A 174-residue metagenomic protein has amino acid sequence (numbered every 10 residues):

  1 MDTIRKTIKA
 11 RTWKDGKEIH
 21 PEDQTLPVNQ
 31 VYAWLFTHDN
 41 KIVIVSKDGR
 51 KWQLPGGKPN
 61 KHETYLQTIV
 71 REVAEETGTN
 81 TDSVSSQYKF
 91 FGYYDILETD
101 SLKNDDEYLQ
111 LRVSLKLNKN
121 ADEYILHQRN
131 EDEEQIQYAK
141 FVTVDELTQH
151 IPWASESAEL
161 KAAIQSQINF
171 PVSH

Functional and structural regions predicted by a protein language model:
M1-Y32: Acidic, metal-coordinating catalytic segment for phosphate/diphosphate chemistry, firing primarily on the Nudix
K17-E18, E22, Y94-E98, D106-E107 (+3 more regions): Class I (Rossmann-like) S-adenosyl-L-methionine-dependent methyltransferase catalytic domain, capturing the SAM-binding
N29-V31, L111, Q137: Change "...and in nucleic-acid phosphodiester-cleaving endonucleases..." to "...and in nucleic-acid processing enzymes
L35, R112-K116, T143: Short, well-ordered beta-strand micro-motif
T37-E76, N80: Conserved Nudix-box catalytic region and its N-terminal flanking loop in Nudix hydrolases and closely related
N80-G92: A short coil-to-beta-strand element that immediately follows conserved catalytic motifs
Y94-I125: Active-site-adjacent beta-strand/loop module that shapes the phosphate/pyrophosphate-binding cleft
D122-H174: Nudix hydrolase/Nudix homology domain
